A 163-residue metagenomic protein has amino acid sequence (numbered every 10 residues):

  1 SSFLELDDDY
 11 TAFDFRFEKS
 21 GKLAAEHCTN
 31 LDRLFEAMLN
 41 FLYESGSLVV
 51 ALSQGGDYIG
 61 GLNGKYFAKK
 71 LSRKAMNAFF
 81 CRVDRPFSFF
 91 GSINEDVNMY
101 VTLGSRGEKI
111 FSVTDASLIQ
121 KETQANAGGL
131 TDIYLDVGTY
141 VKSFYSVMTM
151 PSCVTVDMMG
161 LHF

Functional and structural regions predicted by a protein language model:
F3-D7, L48-S53, I110-T114, T155-D157: A structural signal for short, well-ordered beta-strand segments and their strand-loop junctions that often border
L4, T11-N98: Conserved catalytic core of nucleotide-sugar-dependent glycosyltransferases
D9-T11, L118: Short connector loops/turns at beta-strand edges and beta->alpha or beta->beta junctions
G91, V97-F163: C-terminal catalytic/acceptor-binding lobe
